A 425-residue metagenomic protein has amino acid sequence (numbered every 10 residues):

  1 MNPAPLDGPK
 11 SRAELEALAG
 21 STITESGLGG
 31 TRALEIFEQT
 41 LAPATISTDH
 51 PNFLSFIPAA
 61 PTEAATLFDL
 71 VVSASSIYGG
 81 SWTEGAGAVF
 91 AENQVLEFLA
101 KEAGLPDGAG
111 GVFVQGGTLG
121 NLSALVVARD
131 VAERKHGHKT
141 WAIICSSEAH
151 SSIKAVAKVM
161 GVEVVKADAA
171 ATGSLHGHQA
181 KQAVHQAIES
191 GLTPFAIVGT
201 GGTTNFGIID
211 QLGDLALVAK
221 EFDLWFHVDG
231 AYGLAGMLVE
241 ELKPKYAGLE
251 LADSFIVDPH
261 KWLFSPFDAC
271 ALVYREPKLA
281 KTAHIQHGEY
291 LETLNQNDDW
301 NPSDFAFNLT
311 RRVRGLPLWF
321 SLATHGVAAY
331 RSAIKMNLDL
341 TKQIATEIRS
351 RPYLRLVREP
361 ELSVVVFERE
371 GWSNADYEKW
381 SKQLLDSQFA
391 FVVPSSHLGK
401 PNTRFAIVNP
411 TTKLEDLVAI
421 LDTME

Functional and structural regions predicted by a protein language model:
M1-G108, Q388-A390, T412, T423-M424: N-terminal entrance/gating region of PLP-dependent enzymes' catalytic architecture
L99-S123, A167-D168: Short loop-beta-helix segment that forms the pyridoxal 5′-phosphate
D107-G108, V357-S363, S396-N402: Short Gly/Ser/Thr- and Asp/Glu-enriched loop/turn motifs at secondary-structure junctions
A109, P352-L356, F389-P394: A short linear hydrophobic-aromatic micro-motif
L119-K281: Conserved PLP-enzyme active-site core in the AAT-like
F222, A247-P352, E359: Active-site C-terminal subdomain of aminotransferase-like
R355-L384: Conserved PLP-binding catalytic core of the aspartate aminotransferase-like
H397-E425: PLP-dependent enzyme catalytic core of the Aspartate aminotransferase-like
